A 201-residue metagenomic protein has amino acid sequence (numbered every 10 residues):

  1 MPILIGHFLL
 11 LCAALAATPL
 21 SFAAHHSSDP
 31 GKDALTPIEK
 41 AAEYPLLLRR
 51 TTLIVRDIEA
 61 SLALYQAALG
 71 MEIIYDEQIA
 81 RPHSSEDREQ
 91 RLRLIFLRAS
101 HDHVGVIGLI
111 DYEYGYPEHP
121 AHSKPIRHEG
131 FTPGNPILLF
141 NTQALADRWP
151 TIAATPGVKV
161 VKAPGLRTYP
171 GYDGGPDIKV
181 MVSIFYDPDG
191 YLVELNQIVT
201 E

Functional and structural regions predicted by a protein language model:
M1-I3: N-terminal secretory signal peptides that target proteins for export/translocation
G6-P19: Bacterial N-terminal signal peptides
L20-L35: Cleaved targeting-peptide boundary
L35-P45: Short, low-complexity N-terminal intrinsically disordered segments enriched in polar/charged residues
E43, L53-V104, T200: Core segments of cupin and vicinal oxygen chelate
R56-E59, H103, Y112-D189: Vicinal oxygen chelate
I74-D76, A163, L195: Residue-level detector of high-confidence beta-strand sites
